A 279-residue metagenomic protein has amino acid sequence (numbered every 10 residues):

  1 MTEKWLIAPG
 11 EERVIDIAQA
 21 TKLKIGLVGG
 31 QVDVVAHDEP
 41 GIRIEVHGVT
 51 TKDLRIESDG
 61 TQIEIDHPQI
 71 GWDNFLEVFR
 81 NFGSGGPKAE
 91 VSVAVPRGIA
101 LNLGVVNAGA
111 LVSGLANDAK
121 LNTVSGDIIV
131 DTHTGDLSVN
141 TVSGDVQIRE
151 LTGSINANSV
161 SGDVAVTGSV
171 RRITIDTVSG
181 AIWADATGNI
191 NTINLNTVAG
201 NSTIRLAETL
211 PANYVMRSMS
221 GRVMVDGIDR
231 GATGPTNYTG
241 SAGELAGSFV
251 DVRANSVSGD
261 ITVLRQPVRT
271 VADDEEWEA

Functional and structural regions predicted by a protein language model:
M1-I15, D53-R55: N-terminal membrane-targeting/anchoring modules of bacterial envelope and secretion proteins
M1-L6, Q19-K22, G26-Q31: N-terminal, positively charged regions that mediate nucleic acid binding
G10, E150-L151, I155-S159, V166-A279: Short, surface-exposed interaction patches in beta-rich subdomains that mediate adhesion/assembly near membranes
E11-A18, K22, V32, D59-D136 (+4 more regions): Right-handed parallel beta-helix
E39-V46: Short Gly/aromatic-enriched secondary-structure transition segments
V49-T51: Short, polar loop motifs at secondary-structure junctions
